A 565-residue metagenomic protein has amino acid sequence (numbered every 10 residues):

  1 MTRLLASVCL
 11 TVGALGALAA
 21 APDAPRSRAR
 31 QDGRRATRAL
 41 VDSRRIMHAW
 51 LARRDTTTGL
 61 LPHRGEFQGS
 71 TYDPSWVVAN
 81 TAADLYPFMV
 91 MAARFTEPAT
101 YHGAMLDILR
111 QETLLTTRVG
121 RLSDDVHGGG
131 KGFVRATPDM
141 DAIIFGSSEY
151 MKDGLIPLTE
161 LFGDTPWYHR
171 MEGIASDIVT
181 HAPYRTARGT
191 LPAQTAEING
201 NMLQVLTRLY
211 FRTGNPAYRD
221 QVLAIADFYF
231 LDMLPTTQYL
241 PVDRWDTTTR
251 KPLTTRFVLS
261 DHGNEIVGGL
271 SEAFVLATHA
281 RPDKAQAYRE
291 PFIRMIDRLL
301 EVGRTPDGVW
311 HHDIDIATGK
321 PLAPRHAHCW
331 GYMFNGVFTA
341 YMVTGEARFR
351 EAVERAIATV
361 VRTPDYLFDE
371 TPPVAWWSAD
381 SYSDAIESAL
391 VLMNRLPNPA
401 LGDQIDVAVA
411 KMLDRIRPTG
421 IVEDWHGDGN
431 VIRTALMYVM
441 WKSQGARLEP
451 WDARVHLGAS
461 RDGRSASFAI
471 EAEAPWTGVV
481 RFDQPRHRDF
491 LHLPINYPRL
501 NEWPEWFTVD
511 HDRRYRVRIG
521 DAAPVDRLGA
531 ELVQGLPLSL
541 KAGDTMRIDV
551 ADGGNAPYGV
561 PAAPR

Functional and structural regions predicted by a protein language model:
M1-L4: Positively charged n-region of N-terminal signal peptides that target proteins for export
A6-G16: Bacterial N-terminal signal peptides
A19-P564: Glycan-recognition and catalytic cores of secretory/periplasmic carbohydrate-active enzymes
